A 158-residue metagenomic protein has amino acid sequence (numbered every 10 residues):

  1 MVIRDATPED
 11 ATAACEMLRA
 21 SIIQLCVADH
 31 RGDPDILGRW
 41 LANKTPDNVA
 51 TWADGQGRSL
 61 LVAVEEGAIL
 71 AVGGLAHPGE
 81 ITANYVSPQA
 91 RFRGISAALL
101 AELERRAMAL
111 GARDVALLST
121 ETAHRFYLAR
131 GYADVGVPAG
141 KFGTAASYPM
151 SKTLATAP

Functional and structural regions predicted by a protein language model:
M1-I3: Extreme N-terminal starter segment of soluble prokaryotic enzymes
D5-P8, E16-Q89, L100-E102, R106 (+2 more regions): Acetyl-CoA-dependent GNAT
G94: Glycine-rich phosphate-binding loop
A107-T120: Conserved GNAT acetyl-CoA-binding A-motif
A116-L118, A133-P149: Conserved catalytic-core motifs of GNAT/GCN5-like acyltransferases
Y127, Y132: Conserved active-site tyrosine of GNAT-family acetyltransferases
